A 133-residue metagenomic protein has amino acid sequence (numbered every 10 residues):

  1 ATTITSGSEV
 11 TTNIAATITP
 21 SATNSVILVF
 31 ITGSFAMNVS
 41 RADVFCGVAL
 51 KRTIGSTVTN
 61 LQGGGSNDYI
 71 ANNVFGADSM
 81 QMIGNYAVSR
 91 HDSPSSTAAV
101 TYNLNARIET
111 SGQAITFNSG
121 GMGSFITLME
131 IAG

Functional and structural regions predicted by a protein language model:
A1-S6, T17-A99, N103-G133: Terminal beta-strand-rich extracellular "head" domains that mediate receptor/glycan or other ligand binding
T11-A16: Glycine-rich, charged/polar anion/phosphate-binding loops that engage phosphate groups from diverse ligands
